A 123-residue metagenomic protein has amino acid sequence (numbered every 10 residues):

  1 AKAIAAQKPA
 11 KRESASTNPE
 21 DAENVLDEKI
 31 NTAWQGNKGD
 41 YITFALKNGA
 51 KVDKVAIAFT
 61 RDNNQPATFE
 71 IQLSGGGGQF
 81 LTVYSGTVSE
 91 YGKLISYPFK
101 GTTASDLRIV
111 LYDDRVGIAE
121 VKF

Functional and structural regions predicted by a protein language model:
A1-N48, T60-Q65, G86, E90 (+1 more regions): Disordered, acidic Ser/Thr/Pro-rich linker "stalks" and the adjacent N-terminal cap of the next globular domain
G36-D40, G49, F59-F123: Trp- and acidic/polar-enriched beta-sheet ligand-binding modules for extracellular glycan and matrix recognition
K54-I57: Beta-strand-rich structural segments
